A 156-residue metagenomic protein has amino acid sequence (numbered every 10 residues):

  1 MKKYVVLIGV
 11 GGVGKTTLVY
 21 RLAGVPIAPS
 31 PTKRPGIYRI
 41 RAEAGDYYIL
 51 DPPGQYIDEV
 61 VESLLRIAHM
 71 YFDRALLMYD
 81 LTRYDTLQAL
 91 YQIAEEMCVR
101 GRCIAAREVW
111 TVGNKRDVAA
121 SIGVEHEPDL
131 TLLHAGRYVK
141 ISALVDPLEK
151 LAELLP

Functional and structural regions predicted by a protein language model:
V10: P-loop (Walker A) phosphate-binding loop of NTP-binding proteins
V13: ATP-binding Walker
T16: Walker A/P-loop
L22-D46, Y56-I57: Switch I (effector-binding) loop of TRAFAC-class P-loop GTPase G-domains
Y47-L76, L81-E96: Switch II of P-loop NTPase G domains
L81-H134: Conserved C-terminal guanine-recognition region of P-loop GTPase G domains, centered on the G4
A119-P156: Canonical P-loop GTPase G-domain recognition
